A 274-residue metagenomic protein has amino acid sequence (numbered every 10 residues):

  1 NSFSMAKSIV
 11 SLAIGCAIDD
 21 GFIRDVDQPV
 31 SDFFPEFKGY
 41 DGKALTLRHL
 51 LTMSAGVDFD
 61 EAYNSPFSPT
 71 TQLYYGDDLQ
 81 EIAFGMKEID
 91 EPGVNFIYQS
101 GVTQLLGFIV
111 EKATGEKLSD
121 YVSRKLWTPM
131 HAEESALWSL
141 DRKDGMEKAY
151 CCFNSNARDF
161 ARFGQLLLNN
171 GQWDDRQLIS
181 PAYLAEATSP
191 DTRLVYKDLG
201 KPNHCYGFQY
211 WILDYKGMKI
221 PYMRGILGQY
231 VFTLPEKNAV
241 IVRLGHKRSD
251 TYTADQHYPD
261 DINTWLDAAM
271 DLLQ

Functional and structural regions predicted by a protein language model:
N1-V26, L50, L106-V110, F160-L166: Active-site SXXK
F3, F96-Y98: Catalytic tyrosine of NAD(P)H-dependent dehydrogenase/reductases that use a Tyr as the general acid/base
D20-D58, G85, K112-Y150, S155: Active-site helix/loop module of the DD-peptidase/beta-lactamase fold, centered on the serine-lysine SxxK catalytic
S65, M86-P92, V102-Q104, R142-A149: Flexible glycine/proline-enriched surface loops and loop-helix/loop-strand junctions
V102-I109, A149-Q172, Q229-G245: Active-site-proximal alpha-helical segments within enzyme catalytic domains
T128, E133-L184, T188, T192: Flexible, glycine-rich surface segments
E133-S135, T188-V242: Active-site Gly/Thr loop motif
M223-Q274: Structured C-terminal helix/loop/strand segments within mature extracytoplasmic catalytic/sensor domains
